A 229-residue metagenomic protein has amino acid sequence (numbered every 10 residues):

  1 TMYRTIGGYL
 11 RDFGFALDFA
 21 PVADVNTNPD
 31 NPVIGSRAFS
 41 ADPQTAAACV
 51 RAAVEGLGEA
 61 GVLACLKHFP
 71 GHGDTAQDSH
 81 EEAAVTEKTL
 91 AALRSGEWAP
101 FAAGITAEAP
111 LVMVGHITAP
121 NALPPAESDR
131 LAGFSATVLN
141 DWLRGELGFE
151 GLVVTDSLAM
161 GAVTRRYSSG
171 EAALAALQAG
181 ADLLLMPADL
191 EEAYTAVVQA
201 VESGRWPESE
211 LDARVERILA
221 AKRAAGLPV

Functional and structural regions predicted by a protein language model:
T1-F15, A20-V54, G58: A substrate-binding/cap region within the structured catalytic cores of diverse enzymes
M2-Y3, A176, I218: Short alpha-helical scaffolding segments that buttress acidic/His motifs in well-ordered protein cores
D30-P32, A76-Q77, R223-L227: Secretory-pathway/luminal and periplasmic proteins that interact with or process carbohydrate-rich
R37, K67, R144, R214-R217 (+1 more regions): Basic side chains
Q44, A48-E210: Second-shell residues forming the walls of enzyme active-site clefts
E202-V229: Mid-to-C-terminal alpha-helical segments outside catalytic/metal-binding sites
